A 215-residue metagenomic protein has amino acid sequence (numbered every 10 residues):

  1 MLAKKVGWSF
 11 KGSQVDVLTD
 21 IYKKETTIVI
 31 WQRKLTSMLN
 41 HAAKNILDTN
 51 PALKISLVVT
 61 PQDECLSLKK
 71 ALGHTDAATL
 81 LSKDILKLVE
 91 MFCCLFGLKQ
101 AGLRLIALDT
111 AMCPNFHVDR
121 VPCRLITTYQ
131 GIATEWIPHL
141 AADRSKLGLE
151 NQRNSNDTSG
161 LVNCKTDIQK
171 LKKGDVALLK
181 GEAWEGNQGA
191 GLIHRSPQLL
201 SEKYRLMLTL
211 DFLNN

Functional and structural regions predicted by a protein language model:
M1-K70, A78-K83: N-terminal auxiliary "cap/dimerization" subdomain that precedes the catalytic jelly-roll/cupin core of mononuclear
S9-S13, L105-A111: Short linear interaction motifs
E25-I28, P122-L125, G174, Y204-R205: Short, surface-exposed beta-edge/turn micro-motifs
L39-H41, W136-P138, K180, N187-Q188: Short helix/loop capping segments that flank catalytic or ligand/cofactor-binding pockets
V59-A107: Signature of the catalytic double-stranded beta-helix
L105-A107, Y129-A142, R195-S196, M207 (+1 more regions): Active-site environment of non-heme Fe oxygenases that use a 2-His-1-carboxylate facial triad
T110-K173: Catalytic core of non-heme Fe(II) oxygenases with the double-stranded beta-helix
G160-N215: Catalytic core of Fe(II)/2-oxoglutarate
